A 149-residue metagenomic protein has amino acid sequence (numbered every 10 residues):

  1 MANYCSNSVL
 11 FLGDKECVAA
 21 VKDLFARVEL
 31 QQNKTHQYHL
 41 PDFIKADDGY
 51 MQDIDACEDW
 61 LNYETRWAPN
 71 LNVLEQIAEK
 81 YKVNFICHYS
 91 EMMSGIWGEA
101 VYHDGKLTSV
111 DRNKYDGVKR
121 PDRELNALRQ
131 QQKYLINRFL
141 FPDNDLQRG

Functional and structural regions predicted by a protein language model:
M1-G149: Intrinsic low-complexity, intrinsically disordered or marginally ordered coil/linker segments
